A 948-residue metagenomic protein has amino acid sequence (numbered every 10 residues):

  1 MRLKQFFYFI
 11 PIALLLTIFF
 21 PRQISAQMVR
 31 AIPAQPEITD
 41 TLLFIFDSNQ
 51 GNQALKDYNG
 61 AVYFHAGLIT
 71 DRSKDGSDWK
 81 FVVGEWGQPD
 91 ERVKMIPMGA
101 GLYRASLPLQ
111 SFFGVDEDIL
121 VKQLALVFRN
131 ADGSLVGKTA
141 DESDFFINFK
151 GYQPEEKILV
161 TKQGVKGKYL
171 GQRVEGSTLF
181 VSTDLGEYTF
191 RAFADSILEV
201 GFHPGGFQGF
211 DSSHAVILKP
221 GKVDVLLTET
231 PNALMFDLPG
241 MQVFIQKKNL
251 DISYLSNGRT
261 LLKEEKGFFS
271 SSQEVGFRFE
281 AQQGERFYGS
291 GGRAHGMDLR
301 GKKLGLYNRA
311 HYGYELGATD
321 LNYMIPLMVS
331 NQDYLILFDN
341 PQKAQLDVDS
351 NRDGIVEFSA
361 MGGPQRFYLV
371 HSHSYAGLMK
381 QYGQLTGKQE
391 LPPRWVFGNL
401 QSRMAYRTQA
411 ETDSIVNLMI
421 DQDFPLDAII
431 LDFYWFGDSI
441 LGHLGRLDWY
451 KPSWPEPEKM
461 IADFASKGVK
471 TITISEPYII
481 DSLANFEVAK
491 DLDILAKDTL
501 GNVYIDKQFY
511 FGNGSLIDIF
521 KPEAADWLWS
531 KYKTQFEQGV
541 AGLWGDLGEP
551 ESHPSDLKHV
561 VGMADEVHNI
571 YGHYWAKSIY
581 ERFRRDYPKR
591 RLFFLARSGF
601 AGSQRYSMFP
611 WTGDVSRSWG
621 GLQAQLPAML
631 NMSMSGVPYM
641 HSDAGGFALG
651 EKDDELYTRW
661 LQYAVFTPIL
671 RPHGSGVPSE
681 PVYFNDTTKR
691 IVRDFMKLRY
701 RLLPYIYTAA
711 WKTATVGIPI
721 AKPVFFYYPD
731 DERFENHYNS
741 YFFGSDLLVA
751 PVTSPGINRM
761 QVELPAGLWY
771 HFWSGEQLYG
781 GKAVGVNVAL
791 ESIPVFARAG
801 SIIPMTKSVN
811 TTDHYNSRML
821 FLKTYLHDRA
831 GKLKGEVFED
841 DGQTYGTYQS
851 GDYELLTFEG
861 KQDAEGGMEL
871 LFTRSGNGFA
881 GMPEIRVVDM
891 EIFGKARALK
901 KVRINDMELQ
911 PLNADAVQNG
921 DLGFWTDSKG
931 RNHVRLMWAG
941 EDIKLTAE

Functional and structural regions predicted by a protein language model:
M1-M28: Bacterial Sec-dependent N-terminal signal peptides
I24-E37, Y152-Q153: Short, compositionally biased P/S/T/A/G/V-rich stretches that sit at domain boundaries
A26, Y63, K74-D90, N130 (+17 more regions): N-terminal accessory segment at the very beginning of proteins
A34-N49, P883-I885: Contiguous beta-strand segments within globular domains
D40, F46-L68: Low-complexity, serine/threonine/proline/glycine-rich extracellular segments that form mucin-like
A61-E117, S134-S143, G209-H214, K219: Aromatic- and glycine-rich beta-strand/loop motifs that create alpha-glucan
L120-G133: Internal, hydrophobic beta-strand segments that form the core of beta-sheet-rich folds
K157-T161, L261-S792, A797-R798: Catalytic-domain carbohydrate-binding cleft regions of carbohydrate-active enzymes
